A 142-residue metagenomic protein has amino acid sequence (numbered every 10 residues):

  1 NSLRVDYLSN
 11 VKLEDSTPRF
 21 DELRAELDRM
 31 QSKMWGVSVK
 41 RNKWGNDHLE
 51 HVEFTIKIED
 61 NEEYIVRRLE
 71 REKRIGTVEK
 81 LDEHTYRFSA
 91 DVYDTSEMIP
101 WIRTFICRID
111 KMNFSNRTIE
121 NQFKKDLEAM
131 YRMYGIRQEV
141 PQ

Functional and structural regions predicted by a protein language model:
N1-T55: Core beta-strand-centered patch of the WYL/Sm-like small regulatory domain
S32-Q142: Polybasic (Lys/Arg-rich)
